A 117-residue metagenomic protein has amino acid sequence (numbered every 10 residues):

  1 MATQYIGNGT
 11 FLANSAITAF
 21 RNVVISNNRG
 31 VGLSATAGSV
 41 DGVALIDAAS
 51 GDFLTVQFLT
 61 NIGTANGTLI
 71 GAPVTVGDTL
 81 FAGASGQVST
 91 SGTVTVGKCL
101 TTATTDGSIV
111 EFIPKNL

Functional and structural regions predicted by a protein language model:
M1-L117: Surface-exposed, low-hydrophobicity beta-strand/loop segments enriched in small/polar/acidic residues
